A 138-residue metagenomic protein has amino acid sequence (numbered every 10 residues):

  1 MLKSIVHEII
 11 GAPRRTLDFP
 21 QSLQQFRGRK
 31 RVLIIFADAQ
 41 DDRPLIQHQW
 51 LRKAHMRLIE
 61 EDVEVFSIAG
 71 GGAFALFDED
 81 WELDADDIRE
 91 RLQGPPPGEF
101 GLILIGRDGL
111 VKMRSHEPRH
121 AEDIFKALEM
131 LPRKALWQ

Functional and structural regions predicted by a protein language model:
M1-Q138: Non-catalytic interaction/Regulatory regions outside core domains
